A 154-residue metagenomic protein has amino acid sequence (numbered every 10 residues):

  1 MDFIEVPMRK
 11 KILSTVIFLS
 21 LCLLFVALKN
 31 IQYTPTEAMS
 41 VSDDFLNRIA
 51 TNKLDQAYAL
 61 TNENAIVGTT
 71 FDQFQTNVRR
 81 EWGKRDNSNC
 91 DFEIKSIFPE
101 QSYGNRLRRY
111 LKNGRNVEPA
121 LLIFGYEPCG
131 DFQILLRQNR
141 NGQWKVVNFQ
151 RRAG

Functional and structural regions predicted by a protein language model:
E5-T51: Short, low-complexity N-terminal intrinsically disordered segments enriched in polar/charged residues
D55-V117: Short solvent-exposed beta->alpha transition segments
S96-G154: Exposed beta-sheet edge and beta->alpha loop/turn motif
